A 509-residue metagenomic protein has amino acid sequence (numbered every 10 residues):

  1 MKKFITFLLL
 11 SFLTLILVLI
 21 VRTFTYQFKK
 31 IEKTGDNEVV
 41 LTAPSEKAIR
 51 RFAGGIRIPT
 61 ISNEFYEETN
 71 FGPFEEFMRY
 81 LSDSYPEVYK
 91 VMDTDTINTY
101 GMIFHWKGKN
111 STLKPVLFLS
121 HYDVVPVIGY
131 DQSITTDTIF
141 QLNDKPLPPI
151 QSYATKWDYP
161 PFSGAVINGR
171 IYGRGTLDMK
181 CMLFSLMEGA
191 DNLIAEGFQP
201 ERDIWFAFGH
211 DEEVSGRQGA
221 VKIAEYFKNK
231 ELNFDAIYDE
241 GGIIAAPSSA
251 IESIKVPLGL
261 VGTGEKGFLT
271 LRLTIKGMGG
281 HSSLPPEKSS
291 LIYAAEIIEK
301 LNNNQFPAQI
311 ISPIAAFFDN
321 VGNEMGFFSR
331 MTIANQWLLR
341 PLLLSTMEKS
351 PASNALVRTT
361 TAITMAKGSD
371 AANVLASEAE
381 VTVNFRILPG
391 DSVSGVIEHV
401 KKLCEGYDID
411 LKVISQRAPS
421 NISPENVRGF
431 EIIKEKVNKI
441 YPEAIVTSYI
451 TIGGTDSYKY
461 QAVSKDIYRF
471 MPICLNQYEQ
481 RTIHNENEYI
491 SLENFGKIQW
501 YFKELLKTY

Functional and structural regions predicted by a protein language model:
M1-L13: N-terminal Sec-pathway targeting helices
F12-R174, A195-R202: Acidic/His- and Gly-rich active-site-bordering loop/insert found across diverse amide/peptide-bond hydrolases
T25-G35, F227-A236, I243-K255, V261-T270 (+3 more regions): Acidic-enriched catalytic cores of C-N bond-cleaving enzymes acting on peptides and small amides
E32, G54-E67, T274-G277, Y407-P419: Acidic/histidine-rich, surface-exposed loop or edge segments in extracytoplasmic proteins
A53, R57-I61, S82-K90, D191-A195 (+7 more regions): Sec-exported extracytoplasmic/periplasmic mature domains
Y66-E67, V127-Q132, G216-A220, S248-I251 (+1 more regions): Short, solvent-exposed loop/turn and secondary-structure capping segments
D95, H105, S111, A245-A246 (+4 more regions): An extended, acidic, His-containing surface patch that forms the Zn2+-binding/catalytic region of metallohydrolases
R170-G259: Acidic/histidine-rich catalytic neighborhood of metal-dependent amide-processing enzymes
